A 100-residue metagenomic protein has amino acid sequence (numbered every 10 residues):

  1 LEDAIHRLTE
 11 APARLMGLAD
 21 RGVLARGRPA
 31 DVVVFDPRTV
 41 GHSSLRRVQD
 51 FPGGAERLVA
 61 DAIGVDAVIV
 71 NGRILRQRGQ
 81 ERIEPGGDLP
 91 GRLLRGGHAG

Functional and structural regions predicted by a protein language model:
L1-G100: Active-site microenvironment of metallo-dependent hydrolases
